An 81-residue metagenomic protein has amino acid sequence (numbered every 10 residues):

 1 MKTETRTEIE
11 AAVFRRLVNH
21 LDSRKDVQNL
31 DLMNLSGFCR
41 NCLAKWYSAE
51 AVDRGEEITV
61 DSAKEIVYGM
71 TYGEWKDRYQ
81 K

Functional and structural regions predicted by a protein language model:
M1-K81: Domain-level signature for proteins that mediate thiol-based redox and metal-cofactor handling
